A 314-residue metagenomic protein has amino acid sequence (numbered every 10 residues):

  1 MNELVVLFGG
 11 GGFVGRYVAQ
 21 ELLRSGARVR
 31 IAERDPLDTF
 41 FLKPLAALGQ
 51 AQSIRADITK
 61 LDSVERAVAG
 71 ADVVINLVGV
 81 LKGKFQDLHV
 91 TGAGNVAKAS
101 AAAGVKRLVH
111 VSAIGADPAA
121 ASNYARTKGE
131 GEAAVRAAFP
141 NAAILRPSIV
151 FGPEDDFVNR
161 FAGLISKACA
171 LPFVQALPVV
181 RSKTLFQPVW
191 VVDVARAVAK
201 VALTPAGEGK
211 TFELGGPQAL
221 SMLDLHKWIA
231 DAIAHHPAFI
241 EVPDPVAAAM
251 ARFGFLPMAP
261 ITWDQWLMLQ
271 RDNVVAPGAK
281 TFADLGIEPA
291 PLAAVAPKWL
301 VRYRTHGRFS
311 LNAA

Functional and structural regions predicted by a protein language model:
E3-A27: N-terminal Rossmann NAD(P)H-binding glycine-rich loop of SDR-like oxidoreductase domains
L4, D272-A314: Amphipathic terminal alpha-helices
L4, R28, G79-A138, A142-P147: Conserved Rossmann-fold NAD(P)-dependent oxidoreductase catalytic core, especially the SDR/UDP-sugar
P36-A102, A113-P118: NAD(P)H-binding glycine-rich loop region in Rossmannoid oxidoreductase-like domains and their noncatalytic homologs
A133-S166, P172-L177: Conserved beta-loop-beta element that borders a ligand/cofactor-binding pocket
G163-V189, D193-E208, E213: A conserved pocket-lining segment of Rossmann-fold NAD(P)-dependent short-chain dehydrogenase/reductase
K183-V192, F212-A232, E241-R252, E288-P291: Substrate-binding strand-loop-helix patch in Rossmann-like NAD(P)-dependent oxidoreductase/epimerase domains
K227-A276, A314: Terminal hydrophobic/aromatic helix or amphipathic segment near a protein terminus
